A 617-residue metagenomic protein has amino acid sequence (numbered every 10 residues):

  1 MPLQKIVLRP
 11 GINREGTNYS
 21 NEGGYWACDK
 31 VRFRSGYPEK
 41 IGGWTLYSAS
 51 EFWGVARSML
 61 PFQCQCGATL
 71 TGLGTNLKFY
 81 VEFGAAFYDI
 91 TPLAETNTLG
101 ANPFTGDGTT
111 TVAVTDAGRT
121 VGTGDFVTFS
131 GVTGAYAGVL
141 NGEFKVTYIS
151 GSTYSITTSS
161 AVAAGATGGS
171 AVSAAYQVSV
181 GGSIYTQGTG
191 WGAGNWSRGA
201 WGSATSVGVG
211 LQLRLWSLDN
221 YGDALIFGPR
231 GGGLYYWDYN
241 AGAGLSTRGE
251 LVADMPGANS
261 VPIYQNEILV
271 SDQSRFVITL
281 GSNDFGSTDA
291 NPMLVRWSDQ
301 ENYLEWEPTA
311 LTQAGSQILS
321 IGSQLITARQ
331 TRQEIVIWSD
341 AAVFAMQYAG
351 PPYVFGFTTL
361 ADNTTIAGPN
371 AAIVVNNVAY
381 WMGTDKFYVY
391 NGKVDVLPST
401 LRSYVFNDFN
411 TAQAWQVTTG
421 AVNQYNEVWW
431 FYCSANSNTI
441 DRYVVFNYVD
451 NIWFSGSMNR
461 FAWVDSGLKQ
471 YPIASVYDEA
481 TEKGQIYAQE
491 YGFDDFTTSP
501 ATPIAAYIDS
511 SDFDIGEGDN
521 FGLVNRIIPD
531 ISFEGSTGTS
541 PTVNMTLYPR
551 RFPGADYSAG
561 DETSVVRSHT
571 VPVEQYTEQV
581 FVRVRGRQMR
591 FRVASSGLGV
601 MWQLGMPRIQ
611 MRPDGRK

Functional and structural regions predicted by a protein language model:
M1, R9, E15-G16, D89-R214 (+2 more regions): Small/polar beta-strand repeat architecture
M1-T96, I184-T186, G192, W196 (+5 more regions): Beta-sheet repeat architectures centered on beta-propellers
G43-C66, T91-A94, S197-L211, G244-V417: Beta-propeller and closely related beta-pinwheel folds
L70-G74, G228-G231, P256: A fold-level detector for beta-propeller and closely related beta-sheet-rich head/sensor domains
E82-G84, T128-V132, T157-S159, W237 (+6 more regions): Predominantly extracellular/luminal cell-surface or secreted proteins
Y88-A94, Y136, A161-A163, T186 (+6 more regions): Acidic Ser/Thr/Pro-rich low-complexity disordered segments that often serve as glycosylated linkers/stalks around
D89, D223-W237, G244: Hydrophobic or amphipathic alpha-helical targeting/insertion segments
L234-D254, S540-F552: Short linear, low-complexity motifs centered on an aromatic residue
